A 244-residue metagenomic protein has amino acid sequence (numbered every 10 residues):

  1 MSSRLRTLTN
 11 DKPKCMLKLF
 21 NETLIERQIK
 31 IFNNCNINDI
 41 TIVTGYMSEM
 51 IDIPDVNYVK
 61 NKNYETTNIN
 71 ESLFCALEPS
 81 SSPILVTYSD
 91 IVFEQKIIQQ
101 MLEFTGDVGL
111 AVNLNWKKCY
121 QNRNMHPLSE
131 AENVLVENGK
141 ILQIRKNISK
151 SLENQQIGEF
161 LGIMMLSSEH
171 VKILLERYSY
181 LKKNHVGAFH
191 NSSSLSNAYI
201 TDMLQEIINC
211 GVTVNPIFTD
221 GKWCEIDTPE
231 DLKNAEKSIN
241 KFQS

Functional and structural regions predicted by a protein language model:
M1-N10: N-terminal nucleotide-binding beta1-loop-alpha1 segment
R4, K18, E22-V86: Conserved N-terminal catalytic core of the sugar/cofactor nucleotidyltransferase
R4, M50-I51, C75, K96-I97 (+3 more regions): Phosphate- and divalent-cation-binding pockets in alpha/beta enzyme and binding domains that engage nucleotide-derived
C15, D39, N57, K140 (+1 more regions): Conserved beta-strand segments of alpha/beta enzyme cores
L17-K18, L135: Well-ordered beta-strand positions
S89-V92: The conserved acidic donor/metal-binding loop of glycosyltransferases
Q95-R177, L181: Conserved core of the sugar-phosphate nucleotidyltransferase
E137, L152-S244: Conserved alpha/beta core of the MobA/IspD/sugar-nucleotide pyrophosphorylase nucleotidyltransferase superfamily
